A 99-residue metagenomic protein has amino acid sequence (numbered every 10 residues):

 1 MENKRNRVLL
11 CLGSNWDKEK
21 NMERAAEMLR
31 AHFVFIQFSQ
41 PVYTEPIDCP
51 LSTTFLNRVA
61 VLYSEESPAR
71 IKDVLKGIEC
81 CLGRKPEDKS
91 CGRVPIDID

Functional and structural regions predicted by a protein language model:
M1-I98: Core catalytic alpha/beta fold that binds nucleotide/phospho-ligands
